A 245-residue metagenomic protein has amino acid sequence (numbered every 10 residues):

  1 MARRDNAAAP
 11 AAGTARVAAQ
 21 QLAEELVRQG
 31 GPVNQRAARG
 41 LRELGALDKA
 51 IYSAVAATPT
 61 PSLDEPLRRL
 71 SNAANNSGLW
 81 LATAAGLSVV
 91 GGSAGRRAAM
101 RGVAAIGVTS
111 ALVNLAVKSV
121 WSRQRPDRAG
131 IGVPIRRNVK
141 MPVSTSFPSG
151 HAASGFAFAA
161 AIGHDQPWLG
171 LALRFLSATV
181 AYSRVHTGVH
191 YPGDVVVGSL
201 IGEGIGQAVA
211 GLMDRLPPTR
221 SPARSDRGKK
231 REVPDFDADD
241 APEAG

Functional and structural regions predicted by a protein language model:
A2-L81, N114-S144: N-terminal transmembrane-helix/juxtamembrane module of multi-pass inner/ER membrane proteins
S62-L63, A94-A98, D127, Q166-L169: Membrane-helix interface segments
S77, L81, V103-G107, A111 (+2 more regions): Alpha-helical transmembrane spans of integral membrane proteins, capturing the lipid-embedded, hydrophobic core of TM
L81, A85-G92, N114-S119, H164 (+1 more regions): Short hydrophobic alpha-helical membrane-anchoring segments
L87-L112: Interfacial segments of alpha-helical transmembrane regions
V90-G91, W121-S122, G188-Y191: Short helix-capping/hinge motifs at transmembrane helix termini and TM-loop junctions
A104-K118, L171-S183: Small-polar-interrupted transmembrane alpha-helices in polytopic inner-membrane proteins
I131-G245: Membrane-embedded catalytic cores of phosphoryl/pyrophosphoryl-handling enzymes
